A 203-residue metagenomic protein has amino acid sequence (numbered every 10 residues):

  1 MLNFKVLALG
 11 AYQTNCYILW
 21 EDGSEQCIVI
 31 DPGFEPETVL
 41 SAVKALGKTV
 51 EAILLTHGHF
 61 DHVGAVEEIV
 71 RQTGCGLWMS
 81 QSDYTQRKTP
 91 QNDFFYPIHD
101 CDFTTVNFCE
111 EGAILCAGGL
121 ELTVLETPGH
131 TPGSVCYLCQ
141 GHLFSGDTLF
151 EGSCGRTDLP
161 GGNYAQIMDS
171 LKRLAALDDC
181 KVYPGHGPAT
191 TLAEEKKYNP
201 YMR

Functional and structural regions predicted by a protein language model:
M1-L46, C136-G146: Conserved beta-strand hairpin/beta-sheet module of binuclear metal-dependent hydrolase folds, prominently
N3-K5, T49, G76, N107 (+2 more regions): Conserved beta-strand segments of alpha/beta enzyme cores
L7-L9, T105-V106, L125-P128: Short Gly/Pro-enriched turn/cap motifs at secondary-structure boundaries
A8, W20, E110, C116 (+1 more regions): Residue-level detector of conserved, well-ordered beta-strand and adjacent loop positions that form binding/recognition
Y12, E35, H59, D83 (+4 more regions): A generic "binding-loop/recognition-motif" signal
V29-I30, E51-G58, L77-S80, E126-G129 (+2 more regions): Active-site neighborhood of phospho(di)ester-bond hydrolases with catalytic His/Asp-centered motifs
F34-C116, Y201: Active-site HxH/HxHxD metal-binding segment of metal-dependent hydrolases
D93-F95, E121-R203: Metallo-beta-lactamase
